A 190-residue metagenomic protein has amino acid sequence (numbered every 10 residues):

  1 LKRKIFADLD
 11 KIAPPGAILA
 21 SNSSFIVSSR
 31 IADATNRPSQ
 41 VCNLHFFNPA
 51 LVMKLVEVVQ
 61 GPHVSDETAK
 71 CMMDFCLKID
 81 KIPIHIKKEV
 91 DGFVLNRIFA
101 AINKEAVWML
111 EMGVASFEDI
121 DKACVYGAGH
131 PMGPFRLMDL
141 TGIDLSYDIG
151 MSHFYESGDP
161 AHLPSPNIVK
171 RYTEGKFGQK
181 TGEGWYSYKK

Functional and structural regions predicted by a protein language model:
L1-I18: Rossmann-like NAD(P)-binding element
K2, L51-L55, I102-N103: N-terminal alpha-helical segment
K2, S65, L95-F99, D139: Amphipathic, non-transmembrane alpha-helical scaffold segments
D8-I12, I31-A34, S152: Alpha-helical structural signal in soluble globular domains
I18-K88, F93-N96: Rossmann-fold dinucleotide-binding core
E67-K70, L77-K88, E111-M112, F117-K190: NAD(P)-dependent Rossmann-like dehydrogenase/reductase catalytic/cofactor-binding core
K104-E111: Short glycine/serine- and small hydrophobic-enriched flexible loop segments
